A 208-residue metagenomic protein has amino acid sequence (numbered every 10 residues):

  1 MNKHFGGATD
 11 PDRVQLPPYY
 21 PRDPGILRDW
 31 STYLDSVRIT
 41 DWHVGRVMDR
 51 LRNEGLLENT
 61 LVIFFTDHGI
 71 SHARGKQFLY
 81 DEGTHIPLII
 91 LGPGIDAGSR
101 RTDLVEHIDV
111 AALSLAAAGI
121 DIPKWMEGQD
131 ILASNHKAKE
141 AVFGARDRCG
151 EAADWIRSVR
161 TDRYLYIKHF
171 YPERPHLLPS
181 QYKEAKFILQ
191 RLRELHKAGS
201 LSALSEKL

Functional and structural regions predicted by a protein language model:
M1-A111, A116-W125, S158, L165 (+1 more regions): Active-site-proximal cap/lid insertion segments
M1-K3, F143-R146: Catalytic-site neighborhoods of secreted/periplasmic enzymes that process anionic sulfate/phosphate groups
T66, N135, D147-R148, F170: Short, flexible loop/turn elements at secondary-structure junctions
Q129-S134, K139-A145: Polar, glycine-rich mid-to-C-terminal structural blocks that act as macromolecule-binding/assembly scaffolds
E140, R163-Y164: Short, surface-exposed beta-edge/turn micro-motifs
F143-G144, I167-H169: Extended alpha-helical regions
E151-A153: Extended ligand-binding clefts on enzyme/binding-domain cores
